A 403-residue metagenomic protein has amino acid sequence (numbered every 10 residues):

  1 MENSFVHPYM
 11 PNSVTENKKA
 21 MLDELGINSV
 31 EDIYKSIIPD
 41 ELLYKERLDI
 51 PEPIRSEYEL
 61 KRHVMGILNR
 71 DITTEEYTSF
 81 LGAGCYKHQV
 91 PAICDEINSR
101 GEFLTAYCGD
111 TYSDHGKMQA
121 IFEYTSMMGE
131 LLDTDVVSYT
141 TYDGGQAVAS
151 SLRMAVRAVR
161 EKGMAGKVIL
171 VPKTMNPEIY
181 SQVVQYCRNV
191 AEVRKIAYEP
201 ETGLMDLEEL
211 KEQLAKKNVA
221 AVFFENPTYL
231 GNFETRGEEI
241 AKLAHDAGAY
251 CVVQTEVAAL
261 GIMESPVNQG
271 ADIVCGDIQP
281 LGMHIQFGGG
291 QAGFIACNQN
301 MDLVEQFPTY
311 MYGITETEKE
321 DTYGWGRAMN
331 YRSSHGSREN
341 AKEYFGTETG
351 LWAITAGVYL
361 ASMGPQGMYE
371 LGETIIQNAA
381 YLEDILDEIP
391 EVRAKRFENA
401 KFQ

Functional and structural regions predicted by a protein language model:
M1-V14, M21, E318-T322: Charged, compositionally biased N-terminal leader segments and the immediate start of the first structured element
N3, E16, K35-E123, G129: N-terminal entrance/gating region of PLP-dependent enzymes' catalytic architecture
Y9-M10, Q119, Q146-G326: Conserved PLP-enzyme active-site core in the AAT-like
N28-L42, A271-G276: TRNA-binding/sensing appendages of the translation machinery
I38-E41, E52-G66, M164, K173-N176 (+3 more regions): Terminal amphipathic helices with adjacent charged low-complexity linkers/tails
Y44, S99-Y112, M127-T134, M164-G166 (+4 more regions): Gly-rich Lys/Arg/Thr-decorated short loops/hinges at beta-loop-alpha junctions or inter-strand turns that position
T111, H115, E130-S151: Short loop-beta-helix segment that forms the pyridoxal 5′-phosphate
L281-P390, A394-E398: Active-site C-terminal subdomain of aminotransferase-like
